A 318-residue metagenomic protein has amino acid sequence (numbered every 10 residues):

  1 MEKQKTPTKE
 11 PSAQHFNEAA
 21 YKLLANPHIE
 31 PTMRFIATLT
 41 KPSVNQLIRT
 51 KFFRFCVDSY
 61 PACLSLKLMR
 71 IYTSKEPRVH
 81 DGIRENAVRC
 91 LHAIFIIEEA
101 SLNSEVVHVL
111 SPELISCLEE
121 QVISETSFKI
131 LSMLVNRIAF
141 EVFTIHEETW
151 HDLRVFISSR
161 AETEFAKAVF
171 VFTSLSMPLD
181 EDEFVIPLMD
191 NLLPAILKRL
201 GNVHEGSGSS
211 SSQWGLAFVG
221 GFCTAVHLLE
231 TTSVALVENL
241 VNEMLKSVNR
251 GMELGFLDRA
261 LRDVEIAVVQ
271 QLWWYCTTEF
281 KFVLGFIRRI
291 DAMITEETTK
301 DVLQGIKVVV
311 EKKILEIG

Functional and structural regions predicted by a protein language model:
E2-H80, L315-G318: N-terminal "cap/leader" segments of large eukaryotic alpha-helical scaffolds
K9-A13, H28-K51, H80-I97, E125-S132 (+5 more regions): HEAT-repeat alpha-solenoid elements in large eukaryotic scaffold proteins
V57-Y60, F95, V135-V142, S176-D180 (+3 more regions): Alpha-solenoid repeat junctions
D58-K75, V106-V122, T144-A166, V185-G206 (+3 more regions): Amphipathic alpha-helical segments within extended alpha-helical solenoids and repeat-rich scaffolds in large
Y72, E76-N136, F140-F143: Helix-rich alpha-solenoid scaffolding regions
S101-L102, D180-F184, T231-T232: Short coil/turn connectors between adjacent alpha-helices in alpha-solenoid helical repeat scaffolds
